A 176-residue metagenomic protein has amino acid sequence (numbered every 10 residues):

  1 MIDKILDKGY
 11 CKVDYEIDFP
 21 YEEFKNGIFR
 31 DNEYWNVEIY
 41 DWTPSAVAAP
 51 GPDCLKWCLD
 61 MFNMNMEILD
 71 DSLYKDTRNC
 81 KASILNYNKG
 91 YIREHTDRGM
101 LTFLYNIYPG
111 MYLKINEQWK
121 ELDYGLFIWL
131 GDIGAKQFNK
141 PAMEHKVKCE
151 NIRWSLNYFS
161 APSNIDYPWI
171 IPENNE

Functional and structural regions predicted by a protein language model:
M1-P52, K56-D60: N-terminal auxiliary "cap/dimerization" subdomain that precedes the catalytic jelly-roll/cupin core of mononuclear
I2-I5, N26-I28, L73-D76, I92-H95 (+2 more regions): A general structural signal for short secondary-structure junctions and capping/turn motifs
Y10, N32, N79-K81, R98-M100 (+3 more regions): Extracellular structured ligand-interaction cores
V13, E33-V37, A82-I84, F103 (+2 more regions): Generic structural hydrophobic/aromatic packing signal, biased to beta-strands
E16, N36-Y40, L85-N88, N106 (+2 more regions): Structured loops at beta-to-helix junctions and adjacent beta-edge loops in soluble globular domains
I17, E94-D97, K140: Active-site-proximal structural scaffolding
C54-Y112: Conserved double-stranded beta-helix
N106-E176: Catalytic core of Fe(II)/2-oxoglutarate
